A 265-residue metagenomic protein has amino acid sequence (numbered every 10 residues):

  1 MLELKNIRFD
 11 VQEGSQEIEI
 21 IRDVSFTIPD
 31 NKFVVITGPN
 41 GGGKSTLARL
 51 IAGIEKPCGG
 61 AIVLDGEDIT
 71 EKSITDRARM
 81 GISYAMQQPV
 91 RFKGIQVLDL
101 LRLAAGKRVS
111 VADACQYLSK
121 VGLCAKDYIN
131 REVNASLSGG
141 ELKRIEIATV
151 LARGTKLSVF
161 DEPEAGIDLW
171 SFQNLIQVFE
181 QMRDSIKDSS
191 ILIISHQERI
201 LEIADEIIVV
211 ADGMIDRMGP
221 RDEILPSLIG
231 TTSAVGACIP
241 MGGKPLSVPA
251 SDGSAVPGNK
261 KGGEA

Functional and structural regions predicted by a protein language model:
L2, E19-I21: Conserved structural motif at the start of ABC-family nucleotide-binding domains
T37-P39: The feature captures the beta-strand-to-loop junction immediately N-terminal to the Walker
A52: Helix-to-loop junction immediately C-terminal to a conserved catalytic motif
G60-E67, D113: Conserved ABC transporter NBD signature motif
D68-S83: ABC ATPase NBD coupling module
Q88, G94-S110: Q-loop/switch helix immediately C-terminal to the Walker
E162-P163, W170: Walker B catalytic motif
M214-I239: Conserved beta-strand-loop-alpha-helix hinge in the C-terminal portion of ABC ATPase nucleotide-binding domains
